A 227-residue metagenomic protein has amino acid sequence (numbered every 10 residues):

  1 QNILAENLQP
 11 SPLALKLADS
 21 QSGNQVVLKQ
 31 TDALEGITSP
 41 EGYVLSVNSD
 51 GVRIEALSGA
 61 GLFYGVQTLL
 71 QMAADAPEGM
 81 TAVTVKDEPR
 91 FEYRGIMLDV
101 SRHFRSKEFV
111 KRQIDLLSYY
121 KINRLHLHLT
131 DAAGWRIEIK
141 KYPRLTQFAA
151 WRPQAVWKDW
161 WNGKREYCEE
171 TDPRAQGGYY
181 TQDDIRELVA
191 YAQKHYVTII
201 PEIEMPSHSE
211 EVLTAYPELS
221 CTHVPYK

Functional and structural regions predicted by a protein language model:
Q1-Y93: Contiguous, structured surface segment used for ligand recognition
L62, V110, T181, I185: Aromatic/hydrophobic pocket-lining residues that form the small-molecule binding cavity in soluble enzyme cores
G65, E108-V110, H128-L129, R136-K141 (+2 more regions): Short, solvent-exposed loop/turn and secondary-structure capping segments
R94-L98, L125-L127, I199-I203: Hydrophobic faces of well-ordered beta-strands that scaffold small-molecule active sites in alpha/beta enzyme cores
D99-A132, R136: A conserved hydrophobic secondary-structure block that centers on an alpha-helix together with its immediately flanking
Q113, L188, I199: Aromatic/hydrophobic pocket-lining residues that form π-stacking "cages" and hydrophobic walls in ligand
A133-K194, S209-K227: Aromatic- and acidic-residue-enriched carbohydrate-binding clefts of CAZyme catalytic domains
